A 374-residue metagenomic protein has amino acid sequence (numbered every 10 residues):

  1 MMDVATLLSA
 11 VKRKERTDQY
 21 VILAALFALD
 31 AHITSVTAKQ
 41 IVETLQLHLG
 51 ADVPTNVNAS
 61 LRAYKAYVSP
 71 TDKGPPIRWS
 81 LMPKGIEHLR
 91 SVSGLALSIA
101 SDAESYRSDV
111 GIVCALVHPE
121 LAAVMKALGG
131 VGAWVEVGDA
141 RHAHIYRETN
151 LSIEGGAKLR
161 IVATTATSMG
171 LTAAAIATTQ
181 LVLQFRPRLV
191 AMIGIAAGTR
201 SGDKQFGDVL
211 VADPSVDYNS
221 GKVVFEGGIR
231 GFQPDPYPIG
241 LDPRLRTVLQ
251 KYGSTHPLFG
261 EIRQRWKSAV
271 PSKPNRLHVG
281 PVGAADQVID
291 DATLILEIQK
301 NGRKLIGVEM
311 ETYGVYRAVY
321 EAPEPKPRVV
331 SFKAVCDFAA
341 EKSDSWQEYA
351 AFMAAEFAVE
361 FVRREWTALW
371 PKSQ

Functional and structural regions predicted by a protein language model:
M1-H32: Short alpha-helical segments that sit at the start of domains
M2-V11, G50-A51, N58-L97: Charged low-complexity interaction tracts in eukaryotic proteins
L26-A28, E43-L47, A66, R317-E324: Short basic/hydrophobic patches in alpha-helices and adjacent helix-turn junctions that form amphipathic surface motifs
H32-L45: Short acidic, hydrophobic short linear motifs in intrinsically disordered regions
T34-T37, G50-T55: Short, solvent-exposed secondary-structure capping/transition elements
S35, W79-S80, E309: Short aromatic/basic micro-patch
A96-S373: Intrinsic-disorder/coil detector with helix-boundary
